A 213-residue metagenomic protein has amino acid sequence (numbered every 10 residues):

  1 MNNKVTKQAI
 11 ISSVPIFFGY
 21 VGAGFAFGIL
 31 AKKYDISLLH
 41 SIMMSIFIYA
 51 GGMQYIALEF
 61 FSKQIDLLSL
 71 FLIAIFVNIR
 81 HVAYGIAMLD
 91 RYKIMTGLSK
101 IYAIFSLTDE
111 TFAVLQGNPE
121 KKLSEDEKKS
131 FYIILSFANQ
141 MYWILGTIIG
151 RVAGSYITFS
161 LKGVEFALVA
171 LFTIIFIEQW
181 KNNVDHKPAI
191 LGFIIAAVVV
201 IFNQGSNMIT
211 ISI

Functional and structural regions predicted by a protein language model:
M1-Q8: Short, Lys/Arg-rich, polar N-terminal cytosolic tail immediately upstream of the first transmembrane signal-anchor
Q8-S106, E127, P188, M208: Pore-lining transmembrane helices
Y49-M53, F76-A83, A170-I177, A196-V198 (+1 more regions): Alpha-helical transmembrane segments and their membrane-interface exit regions
Q64, M95, K122, W180-N183: Short coil/turn helix-boundary motifs
L72-E165: Helix-loop-helix junctions within the multi-pass membrane cores of secondary transporters/permeases
E127-I211: Membrane-embedded alpha-helical modules
